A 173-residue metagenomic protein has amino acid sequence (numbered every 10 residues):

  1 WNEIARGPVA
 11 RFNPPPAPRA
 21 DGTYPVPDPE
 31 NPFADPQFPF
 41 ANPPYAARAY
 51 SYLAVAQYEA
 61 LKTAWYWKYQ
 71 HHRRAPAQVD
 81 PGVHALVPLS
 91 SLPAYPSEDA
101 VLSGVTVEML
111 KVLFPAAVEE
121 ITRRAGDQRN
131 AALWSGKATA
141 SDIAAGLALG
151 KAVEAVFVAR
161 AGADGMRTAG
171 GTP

Functional and structural regions predicted by a protein language model:
W1-P173: Acidic/polar surface patches and capping/hinge elements
